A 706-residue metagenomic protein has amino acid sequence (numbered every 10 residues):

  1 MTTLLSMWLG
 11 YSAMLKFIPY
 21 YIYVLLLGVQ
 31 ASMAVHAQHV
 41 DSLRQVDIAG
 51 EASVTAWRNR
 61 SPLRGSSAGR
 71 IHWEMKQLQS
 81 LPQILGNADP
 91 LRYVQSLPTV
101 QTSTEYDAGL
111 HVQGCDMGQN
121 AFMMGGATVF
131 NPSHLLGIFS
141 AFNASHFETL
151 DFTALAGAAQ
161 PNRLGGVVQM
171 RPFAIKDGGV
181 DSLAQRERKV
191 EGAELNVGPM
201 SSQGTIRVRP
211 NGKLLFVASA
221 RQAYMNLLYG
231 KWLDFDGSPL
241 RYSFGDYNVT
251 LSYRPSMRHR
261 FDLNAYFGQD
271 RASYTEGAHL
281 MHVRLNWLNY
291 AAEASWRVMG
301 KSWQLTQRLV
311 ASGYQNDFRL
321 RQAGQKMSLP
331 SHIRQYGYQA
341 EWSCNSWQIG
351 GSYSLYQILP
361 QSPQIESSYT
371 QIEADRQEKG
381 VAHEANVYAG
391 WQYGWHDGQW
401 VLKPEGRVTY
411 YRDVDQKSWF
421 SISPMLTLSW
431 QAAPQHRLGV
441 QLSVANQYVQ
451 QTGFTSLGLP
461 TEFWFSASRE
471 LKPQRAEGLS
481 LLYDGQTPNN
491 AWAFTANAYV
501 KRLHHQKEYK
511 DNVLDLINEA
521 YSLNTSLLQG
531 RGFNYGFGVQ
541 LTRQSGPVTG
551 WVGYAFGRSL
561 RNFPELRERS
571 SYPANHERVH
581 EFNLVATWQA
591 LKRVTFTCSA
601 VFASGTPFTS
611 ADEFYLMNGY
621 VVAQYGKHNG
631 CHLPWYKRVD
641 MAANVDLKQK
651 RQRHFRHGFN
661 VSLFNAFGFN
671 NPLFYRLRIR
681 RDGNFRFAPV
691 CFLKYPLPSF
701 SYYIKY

Functional and structural regions predicted by a protein language model:
Q38, R593, F602-G619, R638 (+1 more regions): C-terminal beta-signal and adjacent terminal beta-strands/loops of Gram-negative outer-membrane beta-barrel proteins
H39, M225-L227, L240-Y242, R260-G337 (+3 more regions): Flexible loop and strand-edge segments within Gram-negative outer membrane beta-barrel domains
V40, S96-T99, A141-E194, Q203-R207: A beta-strand signature from Gram-negative outer-membrane beta-barrel systems, especially the internal plug domain
R64-A158, K176-G179: Periplasmic N-terminal accessory/gating domains of Gram-negative outer-membrane beta-barrel systems
G198-Q222, D236-R271, R284-T306, C344-I349 (+1 more regions): Transmembrane beta-barrel wall of Gram-negative outer-membrane proteins
Q315, Q364-S367, W430, P434-L479 (+3 more regions): Surface-exposed extracellular loop regions of Gram-negative outer-membrane beta-barrel proteins, predominantly
Q335-E341, R376-G390, S468, K472 (+3 more regions): Outer membrane beta-barrel strand-and-loop segments of large Gram-negative receptors, especially TonB-dependent
H396, V500-R502, Y521-D612: Gram-negative outer-membrane beta-barrel transporters
